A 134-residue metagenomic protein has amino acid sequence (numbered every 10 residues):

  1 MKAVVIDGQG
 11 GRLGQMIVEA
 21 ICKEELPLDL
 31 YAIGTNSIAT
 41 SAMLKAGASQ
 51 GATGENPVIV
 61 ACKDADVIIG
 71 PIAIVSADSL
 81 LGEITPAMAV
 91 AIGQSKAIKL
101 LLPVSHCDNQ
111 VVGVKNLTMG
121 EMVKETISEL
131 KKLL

Functional and structural regions predicted by a protein language model:
M1-T35: Glycine-rich phosphate/diphosphate-binding loop of Rossmann-like nucleotide-binding domains
M1-V4, A20, D64, V123-L134: SAM-dependent methyltransferases
K2-D7, I68-V75, L100: Short glycine-rich or small-residue beta-strand-to-loop segments that form or flank ligand, phosphate, metal/Fe-S
G8, T35-S37, N56, I74 (+1 more regions): Short, ordered loop/turn segments at secondary-structure junctions
P27-L28, Q94-K99: A short helix->loop->beta-strand "cap" motif at the edges of active sites that frequently abuts
Y31-T53, N109-G113: N-terminal beta-loop-helix "entrance" segment that forms/cooperates in small-molecule cofactor or anionic ligand
Q50-M88: Glycine-rich phosphate-binding loop
L101-L134: Short, glycine-/small-residue-rich phosphate/pyrophosphate-handling segment
